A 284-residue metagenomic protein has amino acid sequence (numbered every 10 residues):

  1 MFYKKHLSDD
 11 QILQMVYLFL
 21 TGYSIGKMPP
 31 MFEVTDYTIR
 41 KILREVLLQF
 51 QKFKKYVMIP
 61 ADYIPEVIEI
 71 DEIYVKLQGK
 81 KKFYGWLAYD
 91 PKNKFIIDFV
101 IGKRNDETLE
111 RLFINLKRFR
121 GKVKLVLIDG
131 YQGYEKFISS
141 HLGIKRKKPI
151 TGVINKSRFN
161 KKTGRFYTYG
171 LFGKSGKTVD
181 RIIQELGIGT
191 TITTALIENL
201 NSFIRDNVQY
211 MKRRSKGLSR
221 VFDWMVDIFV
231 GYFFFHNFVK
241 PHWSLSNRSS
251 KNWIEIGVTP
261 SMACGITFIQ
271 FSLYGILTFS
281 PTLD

Functional and structural regions predicted by a protein language model:
M1-D284: Residue-level recognition of single "structural anchor" positions that define or cap local secondary structure
